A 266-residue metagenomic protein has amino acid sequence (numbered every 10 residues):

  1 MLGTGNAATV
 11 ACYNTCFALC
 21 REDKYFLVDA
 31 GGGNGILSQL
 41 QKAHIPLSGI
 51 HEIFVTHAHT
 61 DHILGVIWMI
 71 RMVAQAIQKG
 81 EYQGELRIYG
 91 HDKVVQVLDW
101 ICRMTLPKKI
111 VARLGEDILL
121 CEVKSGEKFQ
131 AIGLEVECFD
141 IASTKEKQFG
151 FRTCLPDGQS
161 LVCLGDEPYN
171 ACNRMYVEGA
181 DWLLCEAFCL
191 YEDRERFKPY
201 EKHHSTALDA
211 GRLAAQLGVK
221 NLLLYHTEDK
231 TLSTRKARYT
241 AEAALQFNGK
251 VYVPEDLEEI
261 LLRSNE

Functional and structural regions predicted by a protein language model:
M1-A43, K147-D166, W182: Conserved beta-strand hairpin/beta-sheet module of binuclear metal-dependent hydrolase folds, prominently
G5-A7, T60, I88, V94-V95 (+1 more regions): Short histidine/acidic/glycine/proline-rich micro-motifs that form metal- and phosphate-coordinating active-site loops
N6, G32, T60, P168-Y169 (+2 more regions): Short, glycine/acidic-enriched loop or turn micro-motifs at the edges of active sites
T9-A11, E122-E178, W182-E192: Active-site-proximal loop/helix segment associated with metal-binding centers of metalloenzymes
V28-G31, H51-A58, H91, L161-E167 (+3 more regions): Active-site neighborhood of phospho(di)ester-bond hydrolases with catalytic His/Asp-centered motifs
N34-L86: Active-site metal-binding motif and surrounding structural segment of the metallo-beta-lactamase
Y82-K147, P156, Y252, D256: Metallo-beta-lactamase
Y169-E258: Cap/insert and terminal regions of metallo-dependent hydrolase folds
